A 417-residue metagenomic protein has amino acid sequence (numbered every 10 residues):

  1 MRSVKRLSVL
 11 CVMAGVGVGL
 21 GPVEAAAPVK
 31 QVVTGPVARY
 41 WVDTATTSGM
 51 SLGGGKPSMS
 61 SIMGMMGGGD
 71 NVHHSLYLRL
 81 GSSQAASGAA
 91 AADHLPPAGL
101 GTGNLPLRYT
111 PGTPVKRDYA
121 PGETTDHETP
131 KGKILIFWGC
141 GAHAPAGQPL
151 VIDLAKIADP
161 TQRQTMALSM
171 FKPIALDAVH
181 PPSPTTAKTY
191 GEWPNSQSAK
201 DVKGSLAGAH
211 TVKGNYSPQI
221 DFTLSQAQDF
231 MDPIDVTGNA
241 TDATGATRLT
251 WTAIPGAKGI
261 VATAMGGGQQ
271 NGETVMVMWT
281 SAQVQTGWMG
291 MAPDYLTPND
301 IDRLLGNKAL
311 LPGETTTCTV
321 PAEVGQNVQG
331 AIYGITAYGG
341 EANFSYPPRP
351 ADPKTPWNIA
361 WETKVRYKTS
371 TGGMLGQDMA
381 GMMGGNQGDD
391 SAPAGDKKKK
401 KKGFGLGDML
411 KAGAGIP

Functional and structural regions predicted by a protein language model:
S8-G19: Bacterial N-terminal signal peptides
L20-A26: Sec/Tat signal peptide C-region and signal peptidase I cleavage site
Q31-P194: Solvent-exposed N-terminal domain segments of exported/luminal and surface proteins
S196-Q219, V328-A342: Short, aromatic- and glycine-rich surface loops/edge beta-strands on solvent-exposed regions
Q219-M231: Proline/serine/threonine-rich low-complexity linkers at boundaries of modular beta-sandwich domains
A240-G245: Short, solvent-exposed loop/linker segments at the N-terminal edge of repeated beta-sheet extracellular domains
T247-G256: Conserved aromatic anchor
P255-V261, G268-P417: Hydrophilic extracytoplasmic domains
